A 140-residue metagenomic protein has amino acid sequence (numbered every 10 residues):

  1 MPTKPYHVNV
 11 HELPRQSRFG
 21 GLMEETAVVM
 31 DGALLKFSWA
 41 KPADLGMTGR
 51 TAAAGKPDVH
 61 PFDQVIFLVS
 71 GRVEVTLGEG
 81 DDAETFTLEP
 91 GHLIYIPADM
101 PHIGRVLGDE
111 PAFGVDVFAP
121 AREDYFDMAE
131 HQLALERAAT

Functional and structural regions predicted by a protein language model:
M1-W39, D44-G49, G55-K56, Q132-T140: A short, N-terminal "cap"/entry segment at the start of jelly-roll beta-barrel domains of the cupin/DSBH fold
L34, V65, R72-E74, P101 (+1 more regions): Structural motif
A40, V59-V75, V117: Short, conserved beta-strand element in jelly-roll/cupin
L45-T48, A54-G55, G71-L77, L93-I94: Short beta-strand segments in beta-sandwich/barrel cores
V75-T76, I96, P101-G108: Short beta-strand His + acidic residue motifs that chelate non-heme Fe in jelly-roll/DSBH and cupin folds
G80-A98: Short acidic-glycine-tyrosine-enriched beta hairpin
I103-T140: Double-stranded beta-helix
